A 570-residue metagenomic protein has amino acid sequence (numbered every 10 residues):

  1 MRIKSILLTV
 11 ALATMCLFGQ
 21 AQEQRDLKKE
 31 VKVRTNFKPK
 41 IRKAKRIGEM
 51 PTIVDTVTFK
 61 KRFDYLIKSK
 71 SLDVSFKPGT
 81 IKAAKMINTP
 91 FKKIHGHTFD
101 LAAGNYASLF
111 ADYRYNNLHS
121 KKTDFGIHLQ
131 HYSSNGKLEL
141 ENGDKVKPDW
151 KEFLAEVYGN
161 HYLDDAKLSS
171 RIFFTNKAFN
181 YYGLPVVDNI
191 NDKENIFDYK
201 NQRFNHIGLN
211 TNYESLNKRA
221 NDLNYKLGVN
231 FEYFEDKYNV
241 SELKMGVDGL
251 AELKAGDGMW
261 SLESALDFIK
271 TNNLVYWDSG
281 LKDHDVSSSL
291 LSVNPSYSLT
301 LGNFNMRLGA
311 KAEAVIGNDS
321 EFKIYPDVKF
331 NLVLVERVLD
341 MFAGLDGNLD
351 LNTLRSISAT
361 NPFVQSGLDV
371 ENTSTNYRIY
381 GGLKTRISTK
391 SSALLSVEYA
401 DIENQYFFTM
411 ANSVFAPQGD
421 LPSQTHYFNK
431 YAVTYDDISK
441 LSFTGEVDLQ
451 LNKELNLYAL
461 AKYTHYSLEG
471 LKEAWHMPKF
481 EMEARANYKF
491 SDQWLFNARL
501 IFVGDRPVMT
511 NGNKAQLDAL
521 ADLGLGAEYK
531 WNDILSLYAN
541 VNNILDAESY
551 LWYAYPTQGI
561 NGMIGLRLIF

Functional and structural regions predicted by a protein language model:
M1-Q24, L339, A486, I560 (+1 more regions): Bacterial Sec-dependent N-terminal signal peptides
A21-T89: N-terminal periplasmic/intermembrane-space "pro-region" immediately following the signal or transit peptide
T80-A83, P90-F99, A103-E141, P148-F153: Outer-membrane beta-barrel translocator/receptor signature
I94, F99-A102, N305-R307, E313-F570: Exposed, low-structure sequence patches enriched in small/polar residues
Y113, A155-V157, L209-Y213, M245-G249 (+8 more regions): Membrane-embedded beta-strands of outer-membrane beta-barrel proteins, especially the hydrophobic/small aromatic
H119-E139, S261-L274, H284-V315, Q450-H465: Surface-exposed extracellular loop regions of Gram-negative outer-membrane beta-barrel proteins
S134-K137, E141-N142, V146-W150, S169-L223 (+1 more regions): Flexible loop and strand-edge segments within Gram-negative outer membrane beta-barrel domains
D198-E214, G228-G302, A432, I438: Outer-membrane beta-barrel transmembrane domain signature of Gram-negative proteins, especially the mid-to-C-terminal
